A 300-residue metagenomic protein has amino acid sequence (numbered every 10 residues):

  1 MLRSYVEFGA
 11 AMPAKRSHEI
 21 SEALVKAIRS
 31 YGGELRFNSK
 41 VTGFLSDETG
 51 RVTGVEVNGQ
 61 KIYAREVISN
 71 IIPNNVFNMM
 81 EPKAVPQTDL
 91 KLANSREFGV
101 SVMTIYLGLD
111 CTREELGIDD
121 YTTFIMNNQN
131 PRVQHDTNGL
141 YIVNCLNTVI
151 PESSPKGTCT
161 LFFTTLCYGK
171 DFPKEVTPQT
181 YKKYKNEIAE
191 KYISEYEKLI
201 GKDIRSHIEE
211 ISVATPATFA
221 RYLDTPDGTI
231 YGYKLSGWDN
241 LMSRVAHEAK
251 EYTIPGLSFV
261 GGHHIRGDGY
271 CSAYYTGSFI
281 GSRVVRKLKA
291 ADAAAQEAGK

Functional and structural regions predicted by a protein language model:
L2-N58, R65: Helical element adjacent to the flavin cofactor pocket in flavoenzyme catalytic cores
E34, N38, K202-S212, A291-A295: Flexible, glycine/charged-enriched surface loops at secondary-structure junctions
T42-P155, E251: Mid-domain catalytic core of redox enzymes that form a hydrophobic substrate pocket/lid adjacent to a catalytic redox
S46, R286-K300: Active-site-proximal substrate-binding core of FAD-dependent oxidoreductases
I68, L107, F163, Y196 (+3 more regions): Hydrophobic, well-ordered secondary-structure elements that form the walls of internal hydrophobic environments
C111-A220: C-terminal segments that line or cap access tunnels to active or ligand-binding sites in enzymes and enzyme-associated
K202-R266: A glycine-rich dinucleotide-binding beta-alpha-beta segment and adjacent secondary-structure elements that constitute
G262-L288: A conserved FAD-binding loop/helix module that cradles the flavin
